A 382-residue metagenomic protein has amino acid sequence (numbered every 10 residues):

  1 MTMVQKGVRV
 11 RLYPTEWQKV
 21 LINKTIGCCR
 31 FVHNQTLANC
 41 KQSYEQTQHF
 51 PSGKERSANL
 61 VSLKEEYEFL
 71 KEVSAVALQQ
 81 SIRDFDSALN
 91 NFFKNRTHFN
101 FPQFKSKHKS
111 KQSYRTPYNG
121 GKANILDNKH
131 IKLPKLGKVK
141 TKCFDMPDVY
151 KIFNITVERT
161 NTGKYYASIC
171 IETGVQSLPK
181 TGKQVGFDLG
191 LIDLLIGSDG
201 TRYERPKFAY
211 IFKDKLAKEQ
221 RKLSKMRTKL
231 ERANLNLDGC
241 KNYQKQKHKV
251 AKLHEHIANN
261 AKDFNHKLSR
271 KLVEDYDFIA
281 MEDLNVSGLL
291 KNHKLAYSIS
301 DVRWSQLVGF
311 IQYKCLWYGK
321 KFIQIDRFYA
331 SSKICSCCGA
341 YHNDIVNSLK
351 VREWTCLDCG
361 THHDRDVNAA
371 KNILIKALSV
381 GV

Functional and structural regions predicted by a protein language model:
M1-V382: Nucleic-acid substrate recognition interfaces
